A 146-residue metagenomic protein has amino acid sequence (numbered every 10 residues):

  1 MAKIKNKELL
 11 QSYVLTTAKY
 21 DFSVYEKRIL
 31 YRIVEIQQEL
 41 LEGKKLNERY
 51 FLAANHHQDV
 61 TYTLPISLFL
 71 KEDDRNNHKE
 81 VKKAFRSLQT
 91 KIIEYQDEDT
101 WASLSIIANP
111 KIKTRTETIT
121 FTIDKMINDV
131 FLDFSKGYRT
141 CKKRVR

Functional and structural regions predicted by a protein language model:
M1-R146: Charged, alpha-helix-forming regions
